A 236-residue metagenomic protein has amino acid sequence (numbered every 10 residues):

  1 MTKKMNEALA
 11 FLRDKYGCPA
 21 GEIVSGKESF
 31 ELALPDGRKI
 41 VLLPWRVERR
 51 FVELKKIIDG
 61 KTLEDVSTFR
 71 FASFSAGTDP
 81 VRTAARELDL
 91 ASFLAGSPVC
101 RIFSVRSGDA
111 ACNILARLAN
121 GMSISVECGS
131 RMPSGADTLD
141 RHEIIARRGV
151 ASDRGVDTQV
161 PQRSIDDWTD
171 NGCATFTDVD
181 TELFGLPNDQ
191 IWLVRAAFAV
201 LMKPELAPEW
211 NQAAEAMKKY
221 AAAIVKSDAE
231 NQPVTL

Functional and structural regions predicted by a protein language model:
M1-I40, W192-L236: C-terminal helix-rich "cap/oligomerization" subdomain common to oxidoreductases
L12, F30-I40, P44-I102, N231: Predominantly a Rossmann-like dinucleotide-binding segment in NAD(P)-dependent oxidoreductases
L12, Y16, R82-D166, L183 (+1 more regions): Contiguous beta-strand/loop segments that form the cofactor/metal-binding neighborhood of enzyme cores
G26-S29, W45-E48, R106-D109, S130-M132: Short beta->alpha connector loops
L32, V41, I114-A116, P161-W168 (+1 more regions): Generic recognition of long tandem-repeat/solenoid scaffolds
V47, G77-A84, L186-Q190, W210-A214: Aromatic-acidic/polar surface patches that form glycan- and anion
A72-G77, R148, D157, W168-C173: Short, flexible beta-strand-to-coil junctions
G172-R195, E209, M217: Amphipathic alpha-helical interface segments
